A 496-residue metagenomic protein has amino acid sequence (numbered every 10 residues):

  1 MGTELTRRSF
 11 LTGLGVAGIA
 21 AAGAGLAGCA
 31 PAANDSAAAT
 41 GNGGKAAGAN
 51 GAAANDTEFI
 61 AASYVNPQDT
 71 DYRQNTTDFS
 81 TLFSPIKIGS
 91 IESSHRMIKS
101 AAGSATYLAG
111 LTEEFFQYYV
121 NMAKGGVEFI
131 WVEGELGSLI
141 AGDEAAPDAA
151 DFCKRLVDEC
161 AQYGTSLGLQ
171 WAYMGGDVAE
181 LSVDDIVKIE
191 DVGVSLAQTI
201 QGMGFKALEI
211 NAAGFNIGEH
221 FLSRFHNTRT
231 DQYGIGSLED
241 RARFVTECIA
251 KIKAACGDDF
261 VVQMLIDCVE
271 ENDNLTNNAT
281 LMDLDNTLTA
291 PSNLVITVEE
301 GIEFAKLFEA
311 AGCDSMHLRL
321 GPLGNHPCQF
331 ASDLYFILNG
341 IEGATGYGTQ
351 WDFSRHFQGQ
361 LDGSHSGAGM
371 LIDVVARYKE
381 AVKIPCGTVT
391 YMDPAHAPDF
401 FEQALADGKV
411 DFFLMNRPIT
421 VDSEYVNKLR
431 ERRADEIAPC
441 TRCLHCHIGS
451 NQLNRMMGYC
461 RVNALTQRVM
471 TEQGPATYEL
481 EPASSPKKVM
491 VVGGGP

Functional and structural regions predicted by a protein language model:
M1-G18: N-terminal secretory signal peptides and thylakoid transit peptides that target proteins across membranes
M1-G2, A39, G164, G214: A general, composition-driven signal for non-globular sequence regions
T3, G25-A61: C-terminal segment of N-terminal export signals and the immediately downstream linker at the start of the mature
T6-S9, A37, P85: Low-complexity intrinsically disordered segments
G13-A17, G43-N50, A145: Generic signature of intrinsically disordered, low-complexity, basic-rich segments and short cationic peptides
A20-A24: Short, glycine/alanine-rich hydrophobic alpha-helices that insert into or span membranes
G48-P496: Flavin-dependent oxidoreductase catalytic cores
